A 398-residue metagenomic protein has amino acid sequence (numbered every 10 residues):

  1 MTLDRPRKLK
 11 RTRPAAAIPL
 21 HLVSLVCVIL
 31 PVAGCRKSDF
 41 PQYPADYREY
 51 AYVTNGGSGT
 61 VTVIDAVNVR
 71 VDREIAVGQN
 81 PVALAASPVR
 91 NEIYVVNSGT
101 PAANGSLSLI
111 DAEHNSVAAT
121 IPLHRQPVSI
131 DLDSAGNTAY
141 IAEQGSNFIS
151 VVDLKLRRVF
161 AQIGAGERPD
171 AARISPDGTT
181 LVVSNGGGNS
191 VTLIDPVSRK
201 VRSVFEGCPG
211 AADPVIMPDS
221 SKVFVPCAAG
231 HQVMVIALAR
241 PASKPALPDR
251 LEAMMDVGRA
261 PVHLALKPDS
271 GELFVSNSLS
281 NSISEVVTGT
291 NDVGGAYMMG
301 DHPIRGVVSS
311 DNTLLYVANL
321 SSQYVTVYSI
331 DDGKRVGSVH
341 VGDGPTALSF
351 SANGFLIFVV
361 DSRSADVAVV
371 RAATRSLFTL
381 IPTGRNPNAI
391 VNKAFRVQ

Functional and structural regions predicted by a protein language model:
M1-A15: N-terminal secretory signal peptides that target proteins for export/translocation
T12-A15, V28, T180: Enrichment for repetitive, rod-forming helical segments
P19-P31: Bacterial N-terminal signal peptides
C35-Q398: Predominantly soluble domains enriched in secretory-pathway, periplasmic, or organellar proteins
